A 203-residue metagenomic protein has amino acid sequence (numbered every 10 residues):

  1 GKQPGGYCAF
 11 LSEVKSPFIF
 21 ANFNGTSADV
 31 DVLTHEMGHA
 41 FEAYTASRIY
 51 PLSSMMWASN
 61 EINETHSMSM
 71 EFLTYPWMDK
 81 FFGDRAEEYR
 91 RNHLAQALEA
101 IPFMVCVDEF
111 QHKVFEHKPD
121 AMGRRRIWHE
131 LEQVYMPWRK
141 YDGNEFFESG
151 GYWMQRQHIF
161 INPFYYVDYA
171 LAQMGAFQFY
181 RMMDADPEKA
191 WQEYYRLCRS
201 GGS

Functional and structural regions predicted by a protein language model:
G1-A21, R90, Q96-A100, C106: Active-site-proximal, well-structured secondary-structure segments within enzyme catalytic domains
G5-S16, G38-I49, F82-R85, D142-Y152: Active-site-adjacent bridging/hinge elements
C8, P17-A21, S27-V30, E36 (+1 more regions): Conserved binding/catalytic microenvironments
A21-A46, E64-M68, F72, F110 (+1 more regions): Active-site recognition of the HExxH zinc-binding catalytic motif
N24, A28, S54-E61, L94-A97 (+1 more regions): Short, solvent-exposed segments of well-ordered alpha helices
L33, F41, S69, K80 (+2 more regions): C-terminal, non-catalytic "cap/extension" segments appended to globular domains
A46-S47, W57-R85, L94, E99 (+1 more regions): Post-HExxH zinc-binding segment in Zn-dependent metallohydrolases
I49-M56, D79-R90, D186-E193: Short, glycine/acidic-rich hinge or "gate" loops at secondary-structure transitions that mediate conformational
